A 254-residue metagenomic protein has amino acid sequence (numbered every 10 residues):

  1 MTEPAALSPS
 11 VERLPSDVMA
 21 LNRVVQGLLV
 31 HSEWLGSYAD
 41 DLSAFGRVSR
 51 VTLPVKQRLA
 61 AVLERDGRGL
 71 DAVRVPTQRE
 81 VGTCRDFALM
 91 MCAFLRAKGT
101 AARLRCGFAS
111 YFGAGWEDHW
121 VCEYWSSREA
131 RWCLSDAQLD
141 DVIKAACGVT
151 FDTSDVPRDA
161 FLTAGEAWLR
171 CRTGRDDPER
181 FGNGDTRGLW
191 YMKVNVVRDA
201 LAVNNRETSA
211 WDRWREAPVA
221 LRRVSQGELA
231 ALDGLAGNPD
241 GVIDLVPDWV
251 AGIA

Functional and structural regions predicted by a protein language model:
M1, N22-H31, A39-F45, S110-W120 (+1 more regions): His-Asp-centered catalytic microenvironments across diverse enzyme cores, prominently the transglutaminase-like
M1-Q78: Secondary-structure boundary elements
R13, D17, E80, A114 (+1 more regions): Generic detector of ordered secondary-structure context
R47-W120: Active-site neighborhood of thiol-dependent amide/isopeptide-bond enzymes
